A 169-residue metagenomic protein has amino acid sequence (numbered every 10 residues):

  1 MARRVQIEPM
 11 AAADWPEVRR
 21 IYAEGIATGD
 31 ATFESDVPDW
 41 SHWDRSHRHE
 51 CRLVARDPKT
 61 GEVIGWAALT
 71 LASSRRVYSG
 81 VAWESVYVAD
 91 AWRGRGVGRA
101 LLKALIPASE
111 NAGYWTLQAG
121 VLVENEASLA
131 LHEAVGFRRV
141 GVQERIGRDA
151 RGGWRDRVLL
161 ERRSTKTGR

Functional and structural regions predicted by a protein language model:
V5-V18: A short beta-loop-alpha structural element at the N-terminal edge of CoA-dependent acyl/N-acetyltransferase catalytic
P9, T32-A91, L102-K103, R163-T165: Acetyl-CoA-dependent GNAT
R19-D36: Helix-loop element at the rim of GNAT/NAT acetyltransferase active sites that forms part of the acceptor-substrate
Y22, H132, F137, L160: Conserved active-site tyrosine of GNAT-family acetyltransferases
A68-L71, Q118-L122, E133, R138-R155: Conserved catalytic-core motifs of GNAT/GCN5-like acyltransferases
G80, R145-R169: C-terminal "cap" of GNAT-fold acetyltransferases
G94-P107, A130-A134: Conserved acetyl-CoA-binding loop-helix of GNAT-fold acetyltransferases
S109-V121: Conserved GNAT acetyl-CoA-binding A-motif
